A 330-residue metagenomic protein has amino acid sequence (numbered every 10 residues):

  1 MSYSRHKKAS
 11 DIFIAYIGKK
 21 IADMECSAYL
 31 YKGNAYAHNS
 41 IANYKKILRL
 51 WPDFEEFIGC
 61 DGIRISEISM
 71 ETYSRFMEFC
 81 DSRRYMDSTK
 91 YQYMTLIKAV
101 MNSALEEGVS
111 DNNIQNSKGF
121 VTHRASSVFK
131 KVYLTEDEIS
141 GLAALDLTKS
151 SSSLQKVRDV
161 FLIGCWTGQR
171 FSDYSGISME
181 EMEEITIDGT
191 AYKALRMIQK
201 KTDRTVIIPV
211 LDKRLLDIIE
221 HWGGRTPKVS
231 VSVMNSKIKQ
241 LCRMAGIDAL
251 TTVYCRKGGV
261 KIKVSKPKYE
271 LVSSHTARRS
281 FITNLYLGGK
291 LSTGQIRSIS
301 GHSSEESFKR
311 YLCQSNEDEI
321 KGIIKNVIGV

Functional and structural regions predicted by a protein language model:
S4-L48, E107-G108: Short, aromatic/basic-rich helix-turn unit that serves as a nucleic-acid recognition element
L50-F54, R83-N116, S172, K239-L241: N-terminal DNA-binding recognition helix of tyrosine site-specific recombinases/integrases
E71-S74, S110-D146: Flexible interdomain linker/hinge and immediately adjacent N-terminus of the catalytic tyrosine-recombinase domain
N102-N113, G164-A191: Short, charged phosphate-coordinating catalytic segments
Y133, Q199-D203, S300-K325: Catalytic-site neighborhood detector that most strongly recognizes the C-terminal catalytic loop/helix of tyrosine
K149, G224-K228, K239-G294, S298: Short, basic (Lys/Arg/His-rich) helix/loop patches that form interaction surfaces in the mid-to-C-terminal regions
G176-I218: Conserved tyrosine-mediated DNA breakage-rejoining catalytic core shared by Y-recombinases
M182-D188, L271, L287-R310: Short, polar N-cap/turn motifs at the start of nucleic acid-interacting alpha helices
